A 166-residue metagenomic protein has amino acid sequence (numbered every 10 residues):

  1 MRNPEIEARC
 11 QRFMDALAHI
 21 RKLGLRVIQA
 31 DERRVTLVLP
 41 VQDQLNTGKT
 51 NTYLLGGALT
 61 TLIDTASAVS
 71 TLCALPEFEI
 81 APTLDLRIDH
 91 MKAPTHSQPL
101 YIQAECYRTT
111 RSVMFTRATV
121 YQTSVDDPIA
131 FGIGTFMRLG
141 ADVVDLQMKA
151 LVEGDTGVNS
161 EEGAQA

Functional and structural regions predicted by a protein language model:
M1-P4, P94-S97, E105-A166: HotDog/MaoC-like acyl-thioester-processing domains
E5-R12, L100: Short Pro/Gly-enriched beta-strand edge/turn motifs at strand-loop
C10-E32: N-terminal structural module
R21-L23, R33-V35, I80-L86, Q98-L100 (+1 more regions): A generic structural signal for short beta-strands and their flanking turns/coil linkers
G24-L54: Catalytic strand-loop segment that frames the active site of acyl-thioester-processing enzymes
T36-V38, R87, Y101-Q103, R117 (+1 more regions): Beta-strand secondary-structure signal
T50-D64, A68-V69, T83: Compact, glycine-rich, soluble single-domain proteins
A68-Y101, C106: Hydrophobic beta-strand-centered segment that forms part of the acyl-chain substrate-binding groove
